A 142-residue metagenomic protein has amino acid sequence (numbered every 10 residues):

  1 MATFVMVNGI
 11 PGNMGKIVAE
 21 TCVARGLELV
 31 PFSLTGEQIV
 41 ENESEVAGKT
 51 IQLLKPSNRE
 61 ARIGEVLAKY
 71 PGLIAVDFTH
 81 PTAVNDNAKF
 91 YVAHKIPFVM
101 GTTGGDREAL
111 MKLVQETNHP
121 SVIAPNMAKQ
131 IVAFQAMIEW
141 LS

Functional and structural regions predicted by a protein language model:
M1-M6: Extreme N-terminal starter segment of soluble prokaryotic enzymes
V7-V23: N-terminal Rossmann NAD(P)H-binding glycine-rich loop of SDR-like oxidoreductase domains
P11, T35-Q38, G104: Residues in the short beta-alpha loop(s) of Rossmann-like NAD(P)-binding domains
V23-L54: NAD(P)-binding Rossmann-fold cofactor-contacting core
L29, P71-G72: Local beta-strand N-terminus motif with an aromatic residue
E45-Y70, V76-V84: Glycine-rich, highly charged phosphate/nucleotide-binding loops
T82-H94, G101-L141: Rossmann-fold NAD(P)-binding glycine/threonine-rich loop
